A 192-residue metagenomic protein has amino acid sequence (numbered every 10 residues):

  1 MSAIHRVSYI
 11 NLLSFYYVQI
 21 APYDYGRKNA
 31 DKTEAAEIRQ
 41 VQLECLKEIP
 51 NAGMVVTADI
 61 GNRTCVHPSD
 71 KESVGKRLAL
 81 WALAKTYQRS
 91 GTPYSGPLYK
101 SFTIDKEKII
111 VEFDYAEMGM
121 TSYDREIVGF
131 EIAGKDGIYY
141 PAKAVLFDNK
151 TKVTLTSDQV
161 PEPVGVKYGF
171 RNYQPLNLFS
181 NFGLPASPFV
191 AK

Functional and structural regions predicted by a protein language model:
M1-I4, T33-E44: Alpha-helical scaffolding within the catalytic cores of extracellular/periplasmic polymer-degrading hydrolases
I4-S14, C45-P50: Secondary-structure transition/capping motifs at alpha-helix termini and the adjoining loop/turn into the next element
R6-V7, A21-K28, T103-E107: Gly/Pro-rich turn-and-neighbor structural signature
S14-Q19, G53-V56: Structural recognition of the beta-strand scaffold that forms the well-ordered cores of secreted hydrolase catalytic
P22-R27, G61-C65, G119-M120, Q174-L176: Flexible loop/turn segments at secondary-structure boundaries
Y25-A35, H67-K71: Short glycine/threonine-rich loop-to-helix capping motif typified by GTGT followed within a few residues by an Asp-Pro
I38-G129: Catalytic cores of secreted or luminal carbohydrate-active enzymes
E117-K192: C-terminal beta-sandwich/jelly-roll accessory domains of carbohydrate-active enzymes
